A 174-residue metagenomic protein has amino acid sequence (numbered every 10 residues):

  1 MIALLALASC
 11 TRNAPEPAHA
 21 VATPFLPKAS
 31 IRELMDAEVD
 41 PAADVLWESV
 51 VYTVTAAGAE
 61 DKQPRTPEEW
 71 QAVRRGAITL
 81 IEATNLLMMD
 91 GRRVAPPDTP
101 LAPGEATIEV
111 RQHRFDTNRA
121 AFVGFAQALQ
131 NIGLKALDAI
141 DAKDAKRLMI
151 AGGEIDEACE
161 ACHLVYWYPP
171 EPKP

Functional and structural regions predicted by a protein language model:
M1-A3: Sec-dependent signal peptide recognition, specifically the positively charged N-region followed immediately by
A6-S9: C-terminal motif of bacterial Sec signal peptides marking the signal peptidase cleavage site
T11-R74, I78-I81, N85-P174: Sequence context surrounding c-type heme c attachment/ligation sites in exported
